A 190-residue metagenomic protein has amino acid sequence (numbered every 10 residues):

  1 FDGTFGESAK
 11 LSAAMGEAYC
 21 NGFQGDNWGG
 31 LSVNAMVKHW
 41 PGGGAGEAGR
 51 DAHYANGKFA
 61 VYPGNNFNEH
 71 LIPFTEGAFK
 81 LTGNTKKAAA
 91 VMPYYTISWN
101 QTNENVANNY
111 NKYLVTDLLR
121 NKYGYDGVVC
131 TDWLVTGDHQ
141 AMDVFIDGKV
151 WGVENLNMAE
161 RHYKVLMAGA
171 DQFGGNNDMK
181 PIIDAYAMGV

Functional and structural regions predicted by a protein language model:
F1-V190: Glycoside hydrolase catalytic-domain context in secreted enzymes
